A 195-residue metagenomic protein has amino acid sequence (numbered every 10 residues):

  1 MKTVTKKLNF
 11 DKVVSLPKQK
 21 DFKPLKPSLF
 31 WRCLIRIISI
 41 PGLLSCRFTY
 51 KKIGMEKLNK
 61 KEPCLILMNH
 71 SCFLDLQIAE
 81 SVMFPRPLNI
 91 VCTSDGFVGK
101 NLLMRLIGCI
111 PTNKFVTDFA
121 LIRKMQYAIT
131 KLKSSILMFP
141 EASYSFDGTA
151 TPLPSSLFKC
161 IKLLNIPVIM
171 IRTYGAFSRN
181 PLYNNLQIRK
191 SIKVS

Functional and structural regions predicted by a protein language model:
M1-L16: Soluble, non-transmembrane catalytic domains of enzymes that act on hydrophobic metabolites at membranes
R32, I38-H70: Helix-to-loop junction immediately C-terminal to a conserved catalytic motif
K60-T117: Catalytic core of membrane glycerolipid acyltransferases/transacylases, capturing the structured, soluble-facing
P63-L65, K133-F139, I169: Residue-level preference for the first positions of well-ordered beta-strands
I110-K133: Helix-adjacent hinge/juxtasegments
A128-F158: Catalytic-site beta-strand/loop segments enriched in glycine and acidic/polar residues
G148-S195: A cross-family acyltransferase "interaction/gating" segment
